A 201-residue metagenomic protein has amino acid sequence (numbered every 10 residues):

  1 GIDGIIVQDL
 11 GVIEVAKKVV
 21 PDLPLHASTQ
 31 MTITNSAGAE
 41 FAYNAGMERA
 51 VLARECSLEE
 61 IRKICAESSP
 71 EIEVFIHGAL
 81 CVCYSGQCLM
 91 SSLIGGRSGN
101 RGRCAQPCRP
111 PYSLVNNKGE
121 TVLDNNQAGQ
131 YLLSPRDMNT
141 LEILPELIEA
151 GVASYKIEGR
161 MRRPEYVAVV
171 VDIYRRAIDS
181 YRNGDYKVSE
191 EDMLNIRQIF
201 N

Functional and structural regions predicted by a protein language model:
G1-F41: N-terminal active-site wall of soluble small-molecule enzyme domains
Q8, L23-H26, E40-N201: Surface-exposed amphipathic alpha-helical tracts and adjacent flexible/coil segments at the periphery of soluble enzymes
